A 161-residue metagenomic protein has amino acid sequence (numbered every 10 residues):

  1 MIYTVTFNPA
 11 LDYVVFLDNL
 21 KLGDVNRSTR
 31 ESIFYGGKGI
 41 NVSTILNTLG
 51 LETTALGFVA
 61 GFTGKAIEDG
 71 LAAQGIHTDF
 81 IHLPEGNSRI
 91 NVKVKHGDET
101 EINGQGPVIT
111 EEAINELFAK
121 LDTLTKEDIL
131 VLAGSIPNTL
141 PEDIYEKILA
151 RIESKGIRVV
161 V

Functional and structural regions predicted by a protein language model:
M1-G23: Positively charged, low-complexity intrinsically disordered leader regions
M1-V5, A72, H82, D98-V161: Ribokinase/PfkB-type carbohydrate-kinase core domain
A10, N87-R89: Mid-bilayer segments of alpha-helical transmembrane spans in multi-pass integral membrane proteins that mediate
V14-F16, K65, P141-E142: Short glycine-/acidic-enriched loop or helix-start segments at secondary-structure transitions that form or flank
G23-T29, E99-E101: Generic N-terminal amphipathic, Lys/Arg-enriched alpha-helix
R27-N87: Substrate-binding N-lobe of the ribokinase-like
F58, G97-D98: Extended, compositionally biased flexible segments
